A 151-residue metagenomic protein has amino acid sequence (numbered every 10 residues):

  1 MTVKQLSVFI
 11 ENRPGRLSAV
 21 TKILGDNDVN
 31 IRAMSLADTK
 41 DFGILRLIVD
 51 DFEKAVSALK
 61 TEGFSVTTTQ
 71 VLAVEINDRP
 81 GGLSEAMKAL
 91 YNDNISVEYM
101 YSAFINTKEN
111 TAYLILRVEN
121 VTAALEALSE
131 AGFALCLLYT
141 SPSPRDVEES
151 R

Functional and structural regions predicted by a protein language model:
M1-S141: A conserved regulatory-domain signal marking ACT and ACT-like small-molecule sensing domains and adjacent regulatory
Y139-R151: Single conserved hydrophobic/aromatic residue that forms the stacking wall/gate of nucleotide- or nucleobase-binding
